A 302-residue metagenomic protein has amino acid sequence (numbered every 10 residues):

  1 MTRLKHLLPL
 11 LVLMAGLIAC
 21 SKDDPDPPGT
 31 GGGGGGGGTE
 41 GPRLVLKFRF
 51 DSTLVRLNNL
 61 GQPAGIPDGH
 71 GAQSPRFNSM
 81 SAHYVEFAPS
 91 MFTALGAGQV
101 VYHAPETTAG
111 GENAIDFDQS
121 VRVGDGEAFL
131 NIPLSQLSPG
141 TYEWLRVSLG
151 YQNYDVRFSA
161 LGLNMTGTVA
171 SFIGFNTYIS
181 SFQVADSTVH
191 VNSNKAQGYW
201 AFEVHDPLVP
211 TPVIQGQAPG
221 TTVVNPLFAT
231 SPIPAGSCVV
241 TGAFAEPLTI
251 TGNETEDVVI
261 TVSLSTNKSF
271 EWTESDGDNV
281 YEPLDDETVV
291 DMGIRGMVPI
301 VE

Functional and structural regions predicted by a protein language model:
M1-L8: Bacterial N-terminal signal peptides that target proteins for export
G16-A19: C-terminal motif of bacterial Sec signal peptides marking the signal peptidase cleavage site
S21-E302: A short, solvent-exposed, low-complexity linear motif enriched for acidic/polar residues with Pro/Gly/Ser/Thr
